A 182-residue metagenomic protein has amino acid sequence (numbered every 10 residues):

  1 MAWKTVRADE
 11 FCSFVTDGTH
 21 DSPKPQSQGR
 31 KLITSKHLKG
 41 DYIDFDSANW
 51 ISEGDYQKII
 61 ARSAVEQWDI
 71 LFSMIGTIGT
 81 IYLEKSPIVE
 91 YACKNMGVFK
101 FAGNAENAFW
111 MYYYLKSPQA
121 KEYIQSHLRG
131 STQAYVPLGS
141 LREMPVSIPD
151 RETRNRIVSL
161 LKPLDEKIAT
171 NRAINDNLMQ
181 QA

Functional and structural regions predicted by a protein language model:
M1-G18, E143-A182: Non-catalytic DNA-recognition/assembly elements of restriction-modification systems
T5-K24, K36-Q67: Sequence-specific dsDNA recognition surfaces
G29, S47, C93-N95: A generic structural signal for short beta-strands and their flanking turns/coil linkers
T34-S35, E53-K116: A short beta-sheet element
M74, V89-G97, F109, R129-V158: A short glycine-rich beta-alpha junction/loop motif
S117-K121, P145-S147: Well-ordered mid-protein domain cores that form the structural environment of catalytic cofactors
